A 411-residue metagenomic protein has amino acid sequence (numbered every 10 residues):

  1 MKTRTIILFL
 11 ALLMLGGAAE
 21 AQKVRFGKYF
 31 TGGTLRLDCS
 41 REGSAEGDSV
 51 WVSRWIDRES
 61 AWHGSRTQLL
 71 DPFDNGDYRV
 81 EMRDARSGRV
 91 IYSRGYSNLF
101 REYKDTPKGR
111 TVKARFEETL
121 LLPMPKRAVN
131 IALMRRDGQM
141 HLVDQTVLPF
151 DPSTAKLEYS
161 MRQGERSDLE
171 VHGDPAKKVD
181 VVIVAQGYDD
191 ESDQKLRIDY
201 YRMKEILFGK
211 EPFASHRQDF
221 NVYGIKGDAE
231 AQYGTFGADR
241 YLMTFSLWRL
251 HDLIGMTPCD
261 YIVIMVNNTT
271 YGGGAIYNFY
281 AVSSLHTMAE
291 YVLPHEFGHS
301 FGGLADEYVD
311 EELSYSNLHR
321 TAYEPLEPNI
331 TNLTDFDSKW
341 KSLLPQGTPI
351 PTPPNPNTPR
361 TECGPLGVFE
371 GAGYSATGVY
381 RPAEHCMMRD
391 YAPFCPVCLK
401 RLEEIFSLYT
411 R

Functional and structural regions predicted by a protein language model:
T5-L15: Sec-dependent N-terminal signal peptides
Q22-E117: N-terminal prosegments of processed precursors
K23-V52, Y308-R411: Replace "(M1/M4/M9/M12/WLM)" with "(e.g., M1/M4/M8/M9/M12/M26/WLM)" and add "not limited to" to clarify scope
R110-P175: Extended acidic/polar, glycine-enriched regions that form or flank non-catalytic beta-rich accessory modules
A155-E211, G224-D228: Fold-level signature of zinc-dependent metallopeptidase catalytic domains
K195, G273-E296: Short pre-active-site segment immediately N-terminal to the catalytic Zn-binding motif
D219-Y277: Active-site-proximal segments of metallohydrolase catalytic domains
Y291-E307: Active-site recognition of the HExxH zinc-binding catalytic motif
